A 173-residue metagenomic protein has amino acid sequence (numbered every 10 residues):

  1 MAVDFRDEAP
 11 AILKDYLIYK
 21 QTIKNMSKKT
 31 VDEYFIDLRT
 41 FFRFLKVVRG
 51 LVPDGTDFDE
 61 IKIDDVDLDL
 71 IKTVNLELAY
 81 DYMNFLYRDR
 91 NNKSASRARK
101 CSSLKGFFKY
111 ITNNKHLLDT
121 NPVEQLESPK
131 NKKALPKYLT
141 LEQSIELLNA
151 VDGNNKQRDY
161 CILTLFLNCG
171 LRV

Functional and structural regions predicted by a protein language model:
M1-V173: Conserved catalytic core of the tyrosine transesterase superfamily
